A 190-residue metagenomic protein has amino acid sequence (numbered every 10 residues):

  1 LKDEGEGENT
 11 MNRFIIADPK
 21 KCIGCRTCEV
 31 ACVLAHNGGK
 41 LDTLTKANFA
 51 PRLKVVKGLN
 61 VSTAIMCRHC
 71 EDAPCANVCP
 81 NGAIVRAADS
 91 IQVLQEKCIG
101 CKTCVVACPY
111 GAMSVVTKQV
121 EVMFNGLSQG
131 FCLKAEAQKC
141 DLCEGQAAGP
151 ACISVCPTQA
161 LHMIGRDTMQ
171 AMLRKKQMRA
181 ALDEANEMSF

Functional and structural regions predicted by a protein language model:
E6-E8, N12, K40-T45, A50-N77 (+2 more regions): Flanking helices and flexible, charged tails adjoining ferredoxin-like Fe-S electron-transfer domains in multi-subunit
I15-K20, T27: N-terminal "mature ectodomain cap" immediately after the signal peptide in secreted/cell-surface glycoproteins
A17, V93-L94: Hydrophobic face of beta-strands forming the core of extended beta-sheets/solenoids, especially the left-handed
I23-R26, K102: Conserved active-site region of classical short-chain dehydrogenase/reductase
T27-T43: Core segments of cupin and vicinal oxygen chelate
V33-H36, P80, P109: Protein kinase-like catalytic domain
C70-A83, A87-Q92: Ordered, amphipathic secondary-structure segments that act as subunit-interaction surfaces in large macromolecular
